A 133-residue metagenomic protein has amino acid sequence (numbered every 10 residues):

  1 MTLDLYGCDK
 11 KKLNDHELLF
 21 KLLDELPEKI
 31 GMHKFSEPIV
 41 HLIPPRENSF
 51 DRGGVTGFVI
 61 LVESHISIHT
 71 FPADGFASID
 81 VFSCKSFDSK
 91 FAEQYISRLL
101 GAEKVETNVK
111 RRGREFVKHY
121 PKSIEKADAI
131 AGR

Functional and structural regions predicted by a protein language model:
M1-R133: Polybasic/polar functional segments that serve as interface/processing modules
